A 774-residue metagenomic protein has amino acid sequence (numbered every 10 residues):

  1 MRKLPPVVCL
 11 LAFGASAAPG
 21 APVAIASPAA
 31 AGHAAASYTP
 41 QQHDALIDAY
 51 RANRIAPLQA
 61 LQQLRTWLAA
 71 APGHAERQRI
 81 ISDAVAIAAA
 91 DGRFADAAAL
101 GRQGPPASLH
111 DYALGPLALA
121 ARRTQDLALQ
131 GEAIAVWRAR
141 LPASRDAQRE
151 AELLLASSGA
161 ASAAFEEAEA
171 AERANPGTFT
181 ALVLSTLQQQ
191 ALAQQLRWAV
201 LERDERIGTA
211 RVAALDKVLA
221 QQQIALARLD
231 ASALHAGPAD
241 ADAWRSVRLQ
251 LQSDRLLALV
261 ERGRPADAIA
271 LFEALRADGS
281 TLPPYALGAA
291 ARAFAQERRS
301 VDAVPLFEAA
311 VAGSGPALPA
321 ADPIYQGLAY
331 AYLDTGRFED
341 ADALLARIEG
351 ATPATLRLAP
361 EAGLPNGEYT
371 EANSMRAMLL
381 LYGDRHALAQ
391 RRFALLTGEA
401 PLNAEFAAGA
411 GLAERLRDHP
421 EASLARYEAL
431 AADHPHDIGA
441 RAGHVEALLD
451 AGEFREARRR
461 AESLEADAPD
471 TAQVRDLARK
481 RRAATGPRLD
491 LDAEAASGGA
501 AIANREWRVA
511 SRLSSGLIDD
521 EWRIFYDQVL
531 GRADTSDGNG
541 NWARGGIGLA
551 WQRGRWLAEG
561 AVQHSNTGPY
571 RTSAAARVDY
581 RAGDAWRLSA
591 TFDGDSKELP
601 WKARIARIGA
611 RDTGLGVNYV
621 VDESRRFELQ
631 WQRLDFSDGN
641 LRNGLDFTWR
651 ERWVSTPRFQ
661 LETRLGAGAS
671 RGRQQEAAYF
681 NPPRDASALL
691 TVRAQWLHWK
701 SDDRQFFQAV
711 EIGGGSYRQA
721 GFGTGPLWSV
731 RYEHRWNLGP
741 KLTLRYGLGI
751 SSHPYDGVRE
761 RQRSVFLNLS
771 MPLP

Functional and structural regions predicted by a protein language model:
M1-P22, A26: Gram-negative bacterial Sec-dependent N-terminal signal peptides
A18-P40: Cleaved targeting-peptide boundary
G32-W67, H74-R79, D83-A86, G92-F94 (+1 more regions): Gram-negative and organellar
